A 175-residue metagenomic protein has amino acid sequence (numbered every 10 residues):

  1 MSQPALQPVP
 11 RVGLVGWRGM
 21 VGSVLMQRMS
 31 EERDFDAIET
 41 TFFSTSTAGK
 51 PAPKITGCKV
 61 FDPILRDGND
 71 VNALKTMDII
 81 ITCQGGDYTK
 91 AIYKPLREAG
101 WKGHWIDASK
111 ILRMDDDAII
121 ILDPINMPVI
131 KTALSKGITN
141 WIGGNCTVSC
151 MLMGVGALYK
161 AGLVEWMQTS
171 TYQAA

Functional and structural regions predicted by a protein language model:
S2-A175: N-terminal Rossmann-like NAD(P) cofactor-binding subdomain of oxidoreductases, focused on the glycine-rich
